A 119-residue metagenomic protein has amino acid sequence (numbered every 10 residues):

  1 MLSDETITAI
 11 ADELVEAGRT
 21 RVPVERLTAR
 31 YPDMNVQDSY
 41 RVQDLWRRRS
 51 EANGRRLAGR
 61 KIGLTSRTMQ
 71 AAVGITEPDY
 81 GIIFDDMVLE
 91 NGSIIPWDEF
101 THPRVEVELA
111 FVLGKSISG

Functional and structural regions predicted by a protein language model:
L2-G119: Active-site microenvironments in enzyme catalytic cores
